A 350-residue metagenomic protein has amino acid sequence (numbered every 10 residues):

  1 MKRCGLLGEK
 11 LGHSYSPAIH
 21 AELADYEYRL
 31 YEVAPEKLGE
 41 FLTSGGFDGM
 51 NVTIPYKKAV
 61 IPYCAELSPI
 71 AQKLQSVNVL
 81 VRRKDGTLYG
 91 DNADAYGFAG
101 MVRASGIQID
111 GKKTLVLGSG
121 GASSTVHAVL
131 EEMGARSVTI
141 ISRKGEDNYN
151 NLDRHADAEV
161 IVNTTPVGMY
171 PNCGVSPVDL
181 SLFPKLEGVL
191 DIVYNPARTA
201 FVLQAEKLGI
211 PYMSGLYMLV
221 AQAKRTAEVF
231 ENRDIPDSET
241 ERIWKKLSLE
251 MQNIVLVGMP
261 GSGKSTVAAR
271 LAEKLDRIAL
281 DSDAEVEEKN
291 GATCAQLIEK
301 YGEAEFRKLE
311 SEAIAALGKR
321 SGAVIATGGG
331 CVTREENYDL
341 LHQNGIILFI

Functional and structural regions predicted by a protein language model:
K2-S105, P196-R198, L208, Y217-V220: Phosphate/diphosphate ligand-binding glycine-rich loop within oxidoreductases
G8, N92-A95, V102, I107 (+2 more regions): Glycine-rich adenosine-cofactor-binding loop
M133-Y149, D283-E285, K289-N290: NAD(P)-binding Rossmann-fold cofactor-contacting core
D147-M213, C331-Y338: Rossmann-like adenosine-cofactor binding region
I192-Q252: Adenosine-phosphate binding glycine-rich loop
S265: Walker A/P-loop
A284-H342: ATP-dependent small-molecule kinase phosphotransfer cores that center on conserved nucleotide phosphate-binding segments
L341-I350: Conserved phosphate-donor/acceptor-positioning beta-strand/loop module used by diverse small-molecule
